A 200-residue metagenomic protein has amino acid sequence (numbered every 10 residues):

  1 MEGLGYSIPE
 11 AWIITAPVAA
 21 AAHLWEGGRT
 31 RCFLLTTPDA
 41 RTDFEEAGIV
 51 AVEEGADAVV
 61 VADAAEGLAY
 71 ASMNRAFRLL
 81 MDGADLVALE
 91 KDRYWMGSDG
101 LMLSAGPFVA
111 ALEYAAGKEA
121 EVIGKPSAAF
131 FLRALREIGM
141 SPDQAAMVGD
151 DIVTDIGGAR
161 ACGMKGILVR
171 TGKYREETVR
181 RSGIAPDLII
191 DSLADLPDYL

Functional and structural regions predicted by a protein language model:
M1-L200: Asp-based, Mg2+/Mn2+-dependent phosphohydrolase catalytic module
